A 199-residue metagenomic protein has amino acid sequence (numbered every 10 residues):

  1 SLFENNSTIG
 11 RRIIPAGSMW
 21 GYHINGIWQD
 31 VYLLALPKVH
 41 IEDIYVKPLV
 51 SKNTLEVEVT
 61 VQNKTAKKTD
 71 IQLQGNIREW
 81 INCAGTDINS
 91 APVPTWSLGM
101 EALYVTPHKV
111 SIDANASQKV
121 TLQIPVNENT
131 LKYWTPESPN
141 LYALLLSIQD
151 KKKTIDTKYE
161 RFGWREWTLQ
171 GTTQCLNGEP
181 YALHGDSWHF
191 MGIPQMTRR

Functional and structural regions predicted by a protein language model:
S1-R199: Secreted/periplasmic carbohydrate-active enzymes, especially glycoside hydrolases
